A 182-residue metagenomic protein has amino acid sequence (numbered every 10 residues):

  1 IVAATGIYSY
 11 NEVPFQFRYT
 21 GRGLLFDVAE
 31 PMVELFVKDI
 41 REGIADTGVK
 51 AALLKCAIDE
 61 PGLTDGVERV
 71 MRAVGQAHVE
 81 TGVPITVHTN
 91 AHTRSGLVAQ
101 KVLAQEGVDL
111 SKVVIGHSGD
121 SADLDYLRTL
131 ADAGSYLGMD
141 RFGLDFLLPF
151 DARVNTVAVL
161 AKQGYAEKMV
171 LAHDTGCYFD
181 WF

Functional and structural regions predicted by a protein language model:
I1-P84, Y136, F142-F146: Active-site gating/metal-coordination segments in enzymes
A4-P14, L54, H88-N90, V114-I115 (+1 more regions): Core alpha/beta catalytic barrel or barrel-like domain that forms the active/cofactor pocket in diverse metabolic
V13-F17, A99, Y126-L127, D180-F182: Short acidic, glycine/serine/threonine-rich loops at helix termini
L35-D46, R153-E167: Short amphipathic alpha-helices and their capping/turn segments at secondary-structure boundaries
D46-G48, V79, E106-V108, K162-Q163: Solvent-exposed alpha-helices and their adjacent loops that cap or buttress functional pockets in soluble metabolic
G75-Q76, R128, A158: Alpha-helical segments flanking ligand/cofactor-binding loops in enzyme cores
E80-A152, C177: Active-site core of metal-dependent hydrolases
D140-R141, A166-F182: Short acidic/histidine-rich active-site segments
